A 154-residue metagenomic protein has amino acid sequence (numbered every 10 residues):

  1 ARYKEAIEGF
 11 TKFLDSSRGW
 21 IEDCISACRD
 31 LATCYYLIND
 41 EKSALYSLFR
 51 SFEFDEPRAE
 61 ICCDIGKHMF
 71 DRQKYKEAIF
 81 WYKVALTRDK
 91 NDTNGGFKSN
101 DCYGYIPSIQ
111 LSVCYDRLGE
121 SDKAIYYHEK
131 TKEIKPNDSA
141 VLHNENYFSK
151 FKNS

Functional and structural regions predicted by a protein language model:
Y3-K4, E41, Y75, S121: TPR-repeat structural position
R18, E22, E56-P57, K90 (+1 more regions): Short coil turns that delineate tetratricopeptide repeat
E22-S26, S43, E60, S99-D101 (+2 more regions): Start-of-helix register in tetratricopeptide repeats
D30, D64-K67, Q110, R117 (+1 more regions): "A position-specific structural signal for the A-helix of alpha-solenoid helical repeats
